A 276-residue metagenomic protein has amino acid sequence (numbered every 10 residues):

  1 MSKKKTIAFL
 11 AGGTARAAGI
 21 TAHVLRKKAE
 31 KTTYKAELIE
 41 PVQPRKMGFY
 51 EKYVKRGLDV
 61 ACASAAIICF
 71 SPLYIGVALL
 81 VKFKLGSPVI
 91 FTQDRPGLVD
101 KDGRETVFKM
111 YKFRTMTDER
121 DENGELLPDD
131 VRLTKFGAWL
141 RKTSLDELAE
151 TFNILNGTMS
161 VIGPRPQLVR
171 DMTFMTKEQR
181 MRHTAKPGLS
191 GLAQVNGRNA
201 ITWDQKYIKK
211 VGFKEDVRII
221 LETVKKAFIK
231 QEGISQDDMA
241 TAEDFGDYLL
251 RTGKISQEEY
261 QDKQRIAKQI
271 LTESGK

Functional and structural regions predicted by a protein language model:
M1-A11: Membrane-penetrating hydrophobic segments
G12, A17-T32, V42-D118, F213 (+1 more regions): A hydrophobic, helix-centered structural microdomain
A63, F91, T134-A138, R170 (+1 more regions): Positions in alpha-helical segments
T117-R120, T158: Feature marks short, surface-exposed loop/turn motifs that line or immediately flank catalytic pockets and channel
E119-L127: A short, polar/charged loop-to-alpha-helix boundary motif
L127-P187, I220-T223: A short, structured surface patch at a secondary-structure boundary
P187, G191-N199: Short, intrinsically disordered, charge-balanced linker/junction segments flanking boundaries in proteins
D204-K209: Acyl-group handling in specialized metabolite and lipid biosynthesis
